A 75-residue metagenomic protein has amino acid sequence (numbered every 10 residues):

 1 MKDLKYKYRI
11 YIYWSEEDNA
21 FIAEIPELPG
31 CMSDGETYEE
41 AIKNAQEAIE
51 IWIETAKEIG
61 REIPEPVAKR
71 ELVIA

Functional and structural regions predicted by a protein language model:
M1-R9, K43-A75: Short, charged, surface-exposed hinge/linker loops at domain edges that act as mobile lids or interdomain connectors
K7-W14, E39: Compositionally biased, intrinsically disordered low-complexity regions enriched in proline and serine
Y13-L28: Short aromatic-glycine-(Arg/Gly/Cys) micro-motifs in beta-strand/loop hairpins
P26, C31, A56: Short glycine- and Lys/Arg-enriched binding-loop motifs that mark or flank ligand-binding interfaces
P29-E40: A short, exposed loop/beta-hairpin motif centered on an aromatic-Gly-Thr core
